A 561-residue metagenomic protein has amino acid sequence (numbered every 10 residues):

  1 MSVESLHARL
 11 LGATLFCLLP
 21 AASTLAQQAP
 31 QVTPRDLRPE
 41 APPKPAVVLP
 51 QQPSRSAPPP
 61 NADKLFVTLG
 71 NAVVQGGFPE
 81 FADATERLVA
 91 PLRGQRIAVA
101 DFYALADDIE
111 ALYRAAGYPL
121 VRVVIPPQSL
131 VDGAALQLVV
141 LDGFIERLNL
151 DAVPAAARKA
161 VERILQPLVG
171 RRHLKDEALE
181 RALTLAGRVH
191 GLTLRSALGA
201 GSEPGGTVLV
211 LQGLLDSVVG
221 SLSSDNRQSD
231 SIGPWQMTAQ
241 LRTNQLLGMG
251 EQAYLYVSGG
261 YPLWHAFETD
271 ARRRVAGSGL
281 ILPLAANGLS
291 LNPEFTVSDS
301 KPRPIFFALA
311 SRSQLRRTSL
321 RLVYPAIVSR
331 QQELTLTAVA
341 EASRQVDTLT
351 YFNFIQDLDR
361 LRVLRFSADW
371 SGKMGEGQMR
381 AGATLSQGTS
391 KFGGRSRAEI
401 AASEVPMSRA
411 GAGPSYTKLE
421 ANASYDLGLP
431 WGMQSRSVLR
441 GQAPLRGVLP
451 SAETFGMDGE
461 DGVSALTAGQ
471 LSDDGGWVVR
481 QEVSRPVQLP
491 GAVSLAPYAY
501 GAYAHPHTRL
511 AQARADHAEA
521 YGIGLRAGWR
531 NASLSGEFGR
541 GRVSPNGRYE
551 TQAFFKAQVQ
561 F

Functional and structural regions predicted by a protein language model:
G12-A21: Bacterial N-terminal signal peptides
A22-A26: Sec/Tat signal peptide C-region and signal peptidase I cleavage site
Q27-Q228, S258-R274, L419, L439-R440: Periplasmic polypeptide-binding modules associated with outer-membrane biogenesis and secretion
R158-K159, K175-G377, R548-Q560: Gram-negative/organellar outer-membrane beta-barrel architecture
G220-S224, L241, A253-V257, L291-F295 (+9 more regions): Membrane-embedded beta-strand positions of outer-membrane beta-barrel proteins
N226-Q228, Q245, V257-L263, F295-K301 (+12 more regions): Transmembrane beta-strands of outer-membrane beta-barrel pores
V346-L495, G501, H507-R509, F555: C-terminal outer-membrane beta-barrel translocator/porin domains of Gram-negative envelope proteins and their
T508-F561: C-terminal beta-signal and terminal closure region of outer-membrane beta-barrel proteins
